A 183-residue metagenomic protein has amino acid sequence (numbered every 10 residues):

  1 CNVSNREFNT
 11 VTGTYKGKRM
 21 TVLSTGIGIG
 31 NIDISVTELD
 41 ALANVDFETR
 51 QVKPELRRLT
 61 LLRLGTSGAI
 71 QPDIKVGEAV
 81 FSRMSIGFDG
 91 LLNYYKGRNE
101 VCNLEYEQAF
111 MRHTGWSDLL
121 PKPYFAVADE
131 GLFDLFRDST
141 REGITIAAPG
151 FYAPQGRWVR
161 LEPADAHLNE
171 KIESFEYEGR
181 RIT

Functional and structural regions predicted by a protein language model:
C1-Y124: Metabolite-binding pocket within alpha/beta catalytic cores that recognizes anionic/polar moieties
E105-I182: Active-site rim beta-loop-alpha module in soluble metabolic enzymes
